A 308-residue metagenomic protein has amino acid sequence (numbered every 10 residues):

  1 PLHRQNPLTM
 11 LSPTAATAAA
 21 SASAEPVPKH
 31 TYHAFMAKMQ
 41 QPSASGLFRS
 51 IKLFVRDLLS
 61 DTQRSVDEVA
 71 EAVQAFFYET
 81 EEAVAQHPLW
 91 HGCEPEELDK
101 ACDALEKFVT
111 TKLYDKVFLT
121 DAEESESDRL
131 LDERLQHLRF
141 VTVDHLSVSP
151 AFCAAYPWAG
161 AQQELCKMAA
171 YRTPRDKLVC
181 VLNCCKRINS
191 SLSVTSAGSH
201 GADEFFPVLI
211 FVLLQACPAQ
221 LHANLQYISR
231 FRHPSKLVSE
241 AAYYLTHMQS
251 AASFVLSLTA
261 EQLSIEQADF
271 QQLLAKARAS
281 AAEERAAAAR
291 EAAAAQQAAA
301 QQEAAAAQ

Functional and structural regions predicted by a protein language model:
P1-P95, D99, S125, Q262 (+1 more regions): A eukaryotic "domain-start" boundary segment
N6, A22-H30, Q41-L53, A75-Q86 (+5 more regions): Helix-boundary capping/turn motifs
P13, A22, P26, Y243-Q308: C-terminal regulatory/linker segments that are acidic, Ser/Thr- and Pro-rich and often disordered or coiled-coil
G46-S50, T62-V66, V84-L98, K116-S127 (+6 more regions): Short, flexible/disordered secondary-structure transition segments
S60, A101, Y227-S229: Phosphoinositide-driven peripheral membrane association surfaces in eukaryotic signaling/cytoskeletal regulators
A72-K186: Catalytic and GAP-homology cores of small GTPase regulators
A170-E261: Alpha-helical catalytic/interaction cores of small GTPase-regulatory modules
